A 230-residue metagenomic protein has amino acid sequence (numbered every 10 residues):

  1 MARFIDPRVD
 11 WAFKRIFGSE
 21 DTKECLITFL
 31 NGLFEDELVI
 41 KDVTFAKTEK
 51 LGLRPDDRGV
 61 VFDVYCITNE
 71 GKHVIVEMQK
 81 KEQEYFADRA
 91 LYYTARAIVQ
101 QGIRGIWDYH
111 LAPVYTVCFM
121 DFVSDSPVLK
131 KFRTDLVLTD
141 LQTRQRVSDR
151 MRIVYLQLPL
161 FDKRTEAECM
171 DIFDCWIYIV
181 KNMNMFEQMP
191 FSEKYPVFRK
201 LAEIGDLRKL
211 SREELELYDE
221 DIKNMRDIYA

Functional and structural regions predicted by a protein language model:
M1-A230: Elongated, amphipathic alpha-helical interaction scaffolds
